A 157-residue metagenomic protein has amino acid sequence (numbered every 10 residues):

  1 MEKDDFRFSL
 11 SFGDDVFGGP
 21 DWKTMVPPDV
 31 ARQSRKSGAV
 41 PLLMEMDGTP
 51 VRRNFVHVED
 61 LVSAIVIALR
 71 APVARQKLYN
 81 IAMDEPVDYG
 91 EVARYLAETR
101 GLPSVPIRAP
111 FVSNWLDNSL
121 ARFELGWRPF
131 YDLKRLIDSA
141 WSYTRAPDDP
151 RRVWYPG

Functional and structural regions predicted by a protein language model:
M1-R52: NAD(P)-dependent short-chain dehydrogenase/reductase
V51-R52, V62-S113, N118, R151 (+1 more regions): Mid/C-terminal beta-alpha module of Rossmann-like enzyme folds, strongest in SDR-family dehydrogenases/epimerases
F55: His/acidic/aromatic-lined binding-pocket segments of jelly-roll/cupin-type domains and related regulatory beta-sandwich
V58, Y89, P129-L133: Amphipathic alpha-helical segment in the mid-to-C-terminal domain of diverse UDP/GDP-sugar glycosyltransferases
V58-V66, K134-D138: Short, amphipathic alpha-helical "lid/cap" segments that border enzyme active or binding sites
L133-G157: Amphipathic terminal alpha-helices
